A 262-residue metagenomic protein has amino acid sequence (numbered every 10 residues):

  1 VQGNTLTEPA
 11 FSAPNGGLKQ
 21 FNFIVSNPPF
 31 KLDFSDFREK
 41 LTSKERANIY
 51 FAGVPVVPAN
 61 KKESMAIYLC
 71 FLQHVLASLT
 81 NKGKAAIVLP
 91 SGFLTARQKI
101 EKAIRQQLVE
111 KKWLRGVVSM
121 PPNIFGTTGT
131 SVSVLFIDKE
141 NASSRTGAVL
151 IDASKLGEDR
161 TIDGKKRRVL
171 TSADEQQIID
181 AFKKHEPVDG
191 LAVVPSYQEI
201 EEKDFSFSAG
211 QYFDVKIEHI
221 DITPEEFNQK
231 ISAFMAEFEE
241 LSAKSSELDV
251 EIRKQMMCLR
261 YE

Functional and structural regions predicted by a protein language model:
V1-T5: Conserved SAM-binding strand-loop segment of SAM-dependent methyltransferases
P9-E262: A conserved structural/catalytic subdomain of Rossmann-like adenosyl-cofactor enzymes
